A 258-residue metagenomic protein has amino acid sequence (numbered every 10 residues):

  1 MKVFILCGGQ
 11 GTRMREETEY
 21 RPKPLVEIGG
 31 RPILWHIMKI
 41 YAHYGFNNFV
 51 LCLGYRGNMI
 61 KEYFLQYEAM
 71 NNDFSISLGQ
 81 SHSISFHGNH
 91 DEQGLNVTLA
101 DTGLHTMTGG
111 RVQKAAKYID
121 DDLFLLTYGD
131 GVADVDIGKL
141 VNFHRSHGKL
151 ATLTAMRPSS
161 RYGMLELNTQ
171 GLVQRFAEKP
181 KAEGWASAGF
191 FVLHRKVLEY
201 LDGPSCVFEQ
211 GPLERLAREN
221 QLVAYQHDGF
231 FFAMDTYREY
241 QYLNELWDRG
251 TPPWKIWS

Functional and structural regions predicted by a protein language model:
M1-Y67, L99: N-terminal glycine-rich phosphate-binding loop and ensuing alpha1 helix
I5, L51, L126, A151-T154 (+1 more regions): Structural beta-sheet core signal
L25, M164-L167, L213, A224: A structural signal for short hydrophobic beta-strand segments in well-ordered beta-sheet cores
H36, R111-K114, P212: Well-ordered alpha-helical segments embedded in enzymatic catalytic cores
M59-N168: Conserved beta-loop-beta/alpha segment of the NTase-like Rossmann-fold superfamily that binds/positions NTPs
L123-L125, V132, D136-R145, M156-S160 (+1 more regions): Catalytic-core segments of class I nucleotidyltransferases/pyrophosphorylases that form NMP-activated intermediates
